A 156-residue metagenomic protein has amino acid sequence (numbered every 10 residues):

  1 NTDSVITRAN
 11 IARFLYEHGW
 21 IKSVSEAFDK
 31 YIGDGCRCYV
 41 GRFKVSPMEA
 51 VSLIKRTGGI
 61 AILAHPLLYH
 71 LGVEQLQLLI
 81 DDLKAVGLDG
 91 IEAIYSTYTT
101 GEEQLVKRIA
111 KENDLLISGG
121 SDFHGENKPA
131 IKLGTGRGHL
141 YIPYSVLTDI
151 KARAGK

Functional and structural regions predicted by a protein language model:
N1-Y39, P47-G59: Metal-cofactor-binding active-site regions of metalloenzymes
K22, V51-L63, L67-K156: Charged catalytic cores and adjacent phosphate/nucleic-acid-binding surfaces used for phosphate/nucleic-acid chemistry
K30-D34, R42, G125, L133-T135: Generic structural "secondary-structure junction" signal
Y39-K44, E92-S96: Catalytic beta/alpha-barrel core
F43-P47, Q75-L76: Amphipathic coiled-coil/heptad-repeat helices and related helical stalk/stem segments that mediate oligomerization
